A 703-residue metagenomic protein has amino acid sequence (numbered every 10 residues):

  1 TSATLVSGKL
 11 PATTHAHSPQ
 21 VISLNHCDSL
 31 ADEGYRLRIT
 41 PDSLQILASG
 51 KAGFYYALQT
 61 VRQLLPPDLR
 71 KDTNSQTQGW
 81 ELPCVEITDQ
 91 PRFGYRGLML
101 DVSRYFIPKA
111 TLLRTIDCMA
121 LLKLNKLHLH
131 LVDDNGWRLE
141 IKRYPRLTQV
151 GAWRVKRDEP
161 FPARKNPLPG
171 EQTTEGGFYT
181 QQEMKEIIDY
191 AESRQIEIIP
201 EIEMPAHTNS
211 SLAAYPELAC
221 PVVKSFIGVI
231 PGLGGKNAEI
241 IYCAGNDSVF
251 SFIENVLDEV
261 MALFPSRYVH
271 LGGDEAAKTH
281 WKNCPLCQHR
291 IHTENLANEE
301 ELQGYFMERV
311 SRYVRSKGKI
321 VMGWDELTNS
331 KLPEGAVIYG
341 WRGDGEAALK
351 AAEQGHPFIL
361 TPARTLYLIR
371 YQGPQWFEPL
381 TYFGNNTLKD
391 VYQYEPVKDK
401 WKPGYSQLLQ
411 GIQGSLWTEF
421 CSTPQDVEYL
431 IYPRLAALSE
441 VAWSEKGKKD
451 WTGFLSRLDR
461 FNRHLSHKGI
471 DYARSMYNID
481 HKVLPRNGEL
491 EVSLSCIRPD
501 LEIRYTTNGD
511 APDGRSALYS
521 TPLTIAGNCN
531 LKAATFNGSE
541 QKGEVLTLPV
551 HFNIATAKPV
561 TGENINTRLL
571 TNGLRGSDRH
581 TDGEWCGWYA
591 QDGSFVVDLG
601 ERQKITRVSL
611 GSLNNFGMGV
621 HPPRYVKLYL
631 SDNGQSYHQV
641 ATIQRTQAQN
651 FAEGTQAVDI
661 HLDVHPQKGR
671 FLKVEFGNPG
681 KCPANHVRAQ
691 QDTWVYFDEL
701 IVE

Functional and structural regions predicted by a protein language model:
T1-F93, D426, R434, V441-K468: Contiguous, structured surface segment used for ligand recognition
S29-Y268, R309, Y313, Q413-W417: Feature activates predominantly on carbohydrate-active enzymes
G50, T535-S539, N678-G680: Surface-exposed loop/turn motifs at beta-strand-loop junctions within extracellular Ig-like and Fibronectin type III
G232-L233, N237-G335, R342-K350: Active-site neighborhood of glycoside hydrolase catalytic domains
V321-A336, W341-E491: Flexible, acidic glycine-rich loops studded with aromatic residues
E445, K449-S594, L613: Short, compositionally stereotyped local motifs that mark structural "simplifiers"
D578-A641, G654-E703: Aromatic, loop-rich ligand-recognition surfaces of beta-strand-rich domains
Q639-Q649: Solvent-exposed serine/threonine-rich low-complexity stretches and specific carbohydrate-binding patches
